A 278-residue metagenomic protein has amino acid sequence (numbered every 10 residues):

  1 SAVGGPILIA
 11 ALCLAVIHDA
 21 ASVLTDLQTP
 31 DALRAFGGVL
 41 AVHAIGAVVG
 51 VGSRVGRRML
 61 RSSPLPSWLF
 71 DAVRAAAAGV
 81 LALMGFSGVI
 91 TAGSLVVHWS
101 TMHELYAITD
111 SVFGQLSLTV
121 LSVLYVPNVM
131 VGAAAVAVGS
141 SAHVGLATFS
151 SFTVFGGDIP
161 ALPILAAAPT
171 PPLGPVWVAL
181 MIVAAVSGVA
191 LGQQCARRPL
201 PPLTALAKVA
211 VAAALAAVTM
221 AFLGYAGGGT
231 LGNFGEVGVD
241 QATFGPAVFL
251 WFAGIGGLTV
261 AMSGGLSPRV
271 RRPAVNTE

Functional and structural regions predicted by a protein language model:
S1, C13-Q28, A107-L180, Y225-L250 (+1 more regions): Long, glycine/tryptophan/cysteine-rich extracytoplasmic
S1, L14, H18, A44-A75 (+3 more regions): Cytoplasmic membrane-interface segments at the C-terminal ends of transmembrane helices
S1-V3, D31-L40, S67-M84, L118-V123 (+1 more regions): Alpha-helical transmembrane segments and their helix-start/interface "positive-inside/aromatic belt" motifs in integral
S1-V55, L83: Transmembrane-helix bundle segments that line or gate the permeation/cavity pathway in multi-pass membrane proteins
A2-A10, A78-G88, L124-H143, A207-M220: Hydrophobic alpha-helical membrane-insertion segments
A2-I9, F155-I159, I182-V189, K208-A226 (+1 more regions): Hydrophobic membrane-spanning alpha-helices of multi-pass integral membrane proteins
G37-R54, S117-L121, P127-V129, I182-V189 (+1 more regions): Hydrophobic cores of alpha-helical transmembrane segments in multi-pass inner/ER membrane proteins, independent
P66-N128: Loop-centered beta-sheet repeat module
